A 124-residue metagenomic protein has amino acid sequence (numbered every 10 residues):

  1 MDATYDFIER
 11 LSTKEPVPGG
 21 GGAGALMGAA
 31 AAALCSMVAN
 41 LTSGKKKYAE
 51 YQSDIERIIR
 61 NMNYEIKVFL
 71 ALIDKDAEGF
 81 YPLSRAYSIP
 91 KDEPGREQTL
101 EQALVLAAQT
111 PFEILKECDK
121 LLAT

Functional and structural regions predicted by a protein language model:
M1-V17: Short, hydrophobic/aliphatic alpha-helical segments
F7, A30-M37, L72, G79 (+1 more regions): Amphipathic, well-ordered alpha-helical segments in soluble domains
E9-L11, L26, D54: Gly/Ser-rich oxyanion-binding loop with an adjacent helix/lid that shapes the negatively charged ligand pocket
T13-L34: Conserved phosphate/anionic-ligand binding catalytic regions in large, soluble enzymes, centered on
L26-A30, I58, E65-L72, A107-L121: Amphipathic alpha-helix face/heptad-repeat signature
M37-A49: Transmembrane signal-anchor/signal-peptide helices with a preference for the extracytoplasmic
K46-S88: A structural-propensity feature for long, helix-poor, extended segments
D76-T124: Amphipathic alpha-helical interface segments
